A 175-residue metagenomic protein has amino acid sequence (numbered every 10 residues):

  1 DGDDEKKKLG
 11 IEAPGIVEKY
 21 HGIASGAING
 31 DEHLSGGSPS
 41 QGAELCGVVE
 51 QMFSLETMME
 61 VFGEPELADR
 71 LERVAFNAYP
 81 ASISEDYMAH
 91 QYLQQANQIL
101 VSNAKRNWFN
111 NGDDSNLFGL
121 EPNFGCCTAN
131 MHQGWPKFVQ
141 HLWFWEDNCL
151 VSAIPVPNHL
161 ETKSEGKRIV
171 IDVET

Functional and structural regions predicted by a protein language model:
D1-T175: Glycan-recognition and catalytic cores of secretory/periplasmic carbohydrate-active enzymes
